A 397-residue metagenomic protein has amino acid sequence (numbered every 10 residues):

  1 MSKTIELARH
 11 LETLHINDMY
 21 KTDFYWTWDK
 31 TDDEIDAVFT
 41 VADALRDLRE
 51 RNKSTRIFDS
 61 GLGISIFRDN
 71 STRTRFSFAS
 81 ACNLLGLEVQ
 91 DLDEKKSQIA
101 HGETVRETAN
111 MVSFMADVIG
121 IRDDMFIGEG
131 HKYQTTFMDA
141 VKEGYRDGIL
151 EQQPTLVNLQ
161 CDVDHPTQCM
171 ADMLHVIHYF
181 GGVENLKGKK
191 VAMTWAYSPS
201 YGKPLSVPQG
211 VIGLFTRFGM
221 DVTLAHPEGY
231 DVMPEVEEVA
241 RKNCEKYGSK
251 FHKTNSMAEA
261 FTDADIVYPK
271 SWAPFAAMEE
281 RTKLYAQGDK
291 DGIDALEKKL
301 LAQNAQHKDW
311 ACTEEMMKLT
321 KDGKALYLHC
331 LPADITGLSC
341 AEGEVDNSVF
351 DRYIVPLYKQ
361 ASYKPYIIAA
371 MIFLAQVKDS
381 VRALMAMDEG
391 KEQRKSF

Functional and structural regions predicted by a protein language model:
S2-F76, S80: Positively charged, low-complexity intrinsically disordered leader regions
R56-I177: Phosphate/diphosphate ligand-binding glycine-rich loop within oxidoreductases
R68-S80, I177-K290: Glycine-rich phosphate/diphosphate-binding loop of Rossmann-like nucleotide-binding domains
D147-P154, M220, L319-L328: A short helix->loop->beta-strand "cap" motif at the edges of active sites that frequently abuts
N185-K187, T216, E315-K324, R352: Short, conserved loop/helix-junction motifs that constitute active-site signature segments in enzyme catalytic cores
R241-D346: Rossmann-like adenosine-cofactor binding region
T320-F397: Adenosine-phosphate binding glycine-rich loop
